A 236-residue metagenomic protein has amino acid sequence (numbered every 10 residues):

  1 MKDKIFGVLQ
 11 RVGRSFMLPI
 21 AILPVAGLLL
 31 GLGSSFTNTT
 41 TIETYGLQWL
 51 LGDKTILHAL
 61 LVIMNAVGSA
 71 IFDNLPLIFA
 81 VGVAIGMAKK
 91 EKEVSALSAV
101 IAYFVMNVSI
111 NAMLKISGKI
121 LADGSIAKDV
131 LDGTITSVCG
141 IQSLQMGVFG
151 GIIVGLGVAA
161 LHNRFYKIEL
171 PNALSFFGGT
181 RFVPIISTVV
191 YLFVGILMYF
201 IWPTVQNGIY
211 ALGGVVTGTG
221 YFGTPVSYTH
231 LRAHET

Functional and structural regions predicted by a protein language model:
K2, F6-G13, W202, Q206-I209 (+1 more regions): Membrane-interacting alpha-helical segments
F6-G178: Early transmembrane hairpin of solute transport permeases
L144, F165-I186, G208-G220: Membrane-interface helix-loop-helix junctions at boundaries between adjacent transmembrane segments
L156-G157, V189, F193: Generic alpha-helical transmembrane segments of integral inner-membrane proteins, especially permease/transport modules
H162, F193-I201: Hydrophobic alpha-helical membrane-associated segments
G218-Y228: Short, intrinsically disordered, charge-balanced linker/junction segments flanking boundaries in proteins
T229-T236: Conserved small/polar residues in nucleotide/adenosyl-binding loops
